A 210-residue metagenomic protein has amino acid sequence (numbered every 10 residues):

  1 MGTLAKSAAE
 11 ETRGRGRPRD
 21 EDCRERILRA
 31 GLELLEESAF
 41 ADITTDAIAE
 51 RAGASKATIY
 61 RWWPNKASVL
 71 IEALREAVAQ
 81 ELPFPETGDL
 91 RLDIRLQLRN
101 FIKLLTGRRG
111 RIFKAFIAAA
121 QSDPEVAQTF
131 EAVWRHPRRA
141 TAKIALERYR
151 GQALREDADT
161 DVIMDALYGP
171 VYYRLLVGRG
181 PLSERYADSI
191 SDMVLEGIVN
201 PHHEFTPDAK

Functional and structural regions predicted by a protein language model:
M1-G53, S68: Basic, helix-initiating cap at the start of DNA-binding domains
G2-A5, Q128, A132, H136 (+2 more regions): Hydrophobic/aromatic-rich alpha-helical bundle segments in the mid-to-C-terminal region
I27, D42, N65-L70, Q80-E81 (+1 more regions): Short amphipathic alpha-helical segment with a characteristic S/N-K-E followed by hydrophobic residues
S38, N65, A119-P124: Short loop-to-helix capping motifs
G53-W63: Short hydrophobic/aromatic patch on the recognition helix
L82-R111, I163: Hydrophobic alpha-helical connector segments
R99-L105, F113-S122, M193-I198: Helix-loop "lid/cap" segments that line or gate small-molecule binding pockets
K103-A115, E125-G151: Amphipathic alpha-helical packing segments from all-alpha helical-bundle domains
